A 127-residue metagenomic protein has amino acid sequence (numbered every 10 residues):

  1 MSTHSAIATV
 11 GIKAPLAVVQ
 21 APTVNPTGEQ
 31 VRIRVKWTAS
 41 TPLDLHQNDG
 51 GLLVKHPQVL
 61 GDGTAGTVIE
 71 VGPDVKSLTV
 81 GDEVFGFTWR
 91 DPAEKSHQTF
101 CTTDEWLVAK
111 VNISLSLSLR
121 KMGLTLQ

Functional and structural regions predicted by a protein language model:
M1-A14: Eukaryotic N-terminal low-complexity, Ser/Thr- and Lys/Arg-rich leader segments that predominantly function as
H4, E29-V31, Q98-T99: Change "...and in nucleic-acid phosphodiester-cleaving endonucleases..." to "...and in nucleic-acid processing enzymes
K13-V18, G28, P42-L43: Short N-terminal binding/cap micro-motifs at the start of the first secondary-structure element
V19, D82, Q98-T99: Extracytoplasmic/periplasmic beta-strand context in beta-sandwich domains, especially the cupredoxin/COX2 CuA-binding
P22-A39, D49-A93: Glycine-rich beta-strand-centered segment in the early N-terminal region that forms part of a ligand/cofactor-binding
L45-Q47: Conserved catalytic-core motifs of eukaryotic protein kinase domains, centered on the activation segment
F87-Q127: NAD(P)H dinucleotide-binding glycine-rich loop of Rossmann-like/cofactor-binding domains, especially the beta1-alpha1
